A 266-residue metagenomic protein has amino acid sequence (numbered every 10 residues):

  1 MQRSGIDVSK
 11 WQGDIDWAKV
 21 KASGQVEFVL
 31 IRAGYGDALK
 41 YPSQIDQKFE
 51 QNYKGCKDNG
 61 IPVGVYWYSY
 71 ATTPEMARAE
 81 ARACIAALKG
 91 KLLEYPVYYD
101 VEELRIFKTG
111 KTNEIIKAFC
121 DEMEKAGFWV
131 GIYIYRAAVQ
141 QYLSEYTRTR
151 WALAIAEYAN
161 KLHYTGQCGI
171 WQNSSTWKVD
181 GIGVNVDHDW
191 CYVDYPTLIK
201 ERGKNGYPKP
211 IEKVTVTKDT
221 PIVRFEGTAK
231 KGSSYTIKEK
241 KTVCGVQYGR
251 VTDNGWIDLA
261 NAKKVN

Functional and structural regions predicted by a protein language model:
M1-I15, K19-C120, E124-G127: Substrate-binding cleft of extracellular glycoside hydrolase catalytic domains
M1-K19, S23, Y146-G206: Functionally critical loop-and-helix segments that line ligand-binding/catalytic clefts of soluble enzyme domains
V63, W129-G131, L153: Hydrophobic anchor at the start of a short beta-strand that flanks the dinucleotide cofactor-binding loop
V65-Y70, G232, G249-V251: Solvent-exposed beta-strand motifs enriched in subsets of small alpha/beta binding domains, especially certain
R82-Y99, E103-R105, Y142-Q167: Structural recognition of alpha->loop->beta junctions
M123, G127-Q140: Aromatic-lined carbohydrate-recognition surfaces of secreted/lumenal glycan-active proteins
G206-Y248, A260-N266: Beta-loop motif signature
